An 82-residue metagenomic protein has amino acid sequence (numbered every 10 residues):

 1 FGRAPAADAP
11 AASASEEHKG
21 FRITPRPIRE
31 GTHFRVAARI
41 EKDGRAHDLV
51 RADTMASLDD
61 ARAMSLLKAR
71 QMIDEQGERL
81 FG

Functional and structural regions predicted by a protein language model:
F1-A37: N-terminal segment of the canonical double-stranded RNA-binding domain
E17-G20, T54, R79: Residue-level preference for alpha-helix termini and adjacent loops
F21, R45-A46: Short acidic/polar mixed-charge low-complexity motifs
R39-E41: A generic structural motif
A46-D60: A short, exposed loop/beta-hairpin motif centered on an aromatic-Gly-Thr core
A56-I73: A short, charged, amphipathic alpha-helix used as a generic interaction element across diverse proteins
D74-G82: Charge-dense, low-complexity polyampholytic segments
